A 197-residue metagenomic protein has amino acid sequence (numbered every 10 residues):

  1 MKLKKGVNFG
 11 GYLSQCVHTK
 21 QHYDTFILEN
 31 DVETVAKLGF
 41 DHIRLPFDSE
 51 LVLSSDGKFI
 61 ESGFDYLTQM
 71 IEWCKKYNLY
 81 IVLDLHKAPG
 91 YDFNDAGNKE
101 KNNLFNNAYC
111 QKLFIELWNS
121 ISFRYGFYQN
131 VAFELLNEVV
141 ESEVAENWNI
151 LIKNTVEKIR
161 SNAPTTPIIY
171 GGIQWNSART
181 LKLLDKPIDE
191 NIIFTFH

Functional and structural regions predicted by a protein language model:
M1-D41, F123, S161: Non-catalytic accessory regions flanking glycosidase/transglycosidase catalytic cores in CAZymes
M1-K5, G39-D41, K75-I81, F127-V131 (+2 more regions): Short, well-ordered coil/turn segments that N-cap beta-strands
N8-G10, R44-D48, V82-H86, E134-L136 (+2 more regions): A cross-family glycoside hydrolase active-site/sugar-binding cleft signature
F9-I27, S55-F59, K99, N103-Y109: Acidic/histidine-rich helix-loop elements that form or flank divalent-metal/phosphate-binding sites at the catalytic
G11-Q15, S49-L53, K87-G90, E138-S142 (+1 more regions): Solvent-exposed loop/turn segments at secondary-structure junctions within structured extracellular/periplasmic domains
H18-Q21, D92-G97, A145-N147, T180-L183: Short aromatic-enriched loop/helix-cap "lid" or pocket-rim segments at secondary-structure transitions that line
E29-D92, L113, N149-T165: Aromatic-lined substrate-binding rim segments of carbohydrate-active enzymes
N106-H197: Active-site region of glycoside hydrolase catalytic domains
